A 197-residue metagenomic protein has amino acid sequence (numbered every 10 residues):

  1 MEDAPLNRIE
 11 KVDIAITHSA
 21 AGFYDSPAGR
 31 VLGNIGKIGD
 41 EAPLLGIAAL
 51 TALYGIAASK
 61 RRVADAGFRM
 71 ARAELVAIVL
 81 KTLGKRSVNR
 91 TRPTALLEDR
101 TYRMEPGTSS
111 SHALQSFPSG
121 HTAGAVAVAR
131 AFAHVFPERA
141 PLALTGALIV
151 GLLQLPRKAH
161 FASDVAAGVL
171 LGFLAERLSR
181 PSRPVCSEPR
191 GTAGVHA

Functional and structural regions predicted by a protein language model:
M1-A48, K85-L114: N-terminal transmembrane-helix/juxtamembrane module of multi-pass inner/ER membrane proteins
P27-A28, K60-A64, T94, P137-P141: Membrane-helix interface segments
N34, A42-G46, R69, E138-T145: Alpha-helical transmembrane segments of integral membrane proteins
L50-I56, T82, R86, H134 (+2 more regions): Short hydrophobic alpha-helical membrane-anchoring segments
Y54-L80: Interfacial segments of alpha-helical transmembrane regions
I56-S59, V88-N89, K158: Short helix-capping/hinge motifs at transmembrane helix termini and TM-loop junctions
A71-V79, L83, A166, L170 (+1 more regions): Hydrophobic, lipid-facing residues on alpha-helical transmembrane segments of integral membrane proteins
E98-A197: Membrane-embedded catalytic cores of phosphoryl/pyrophosphoryl-handling enzymes
